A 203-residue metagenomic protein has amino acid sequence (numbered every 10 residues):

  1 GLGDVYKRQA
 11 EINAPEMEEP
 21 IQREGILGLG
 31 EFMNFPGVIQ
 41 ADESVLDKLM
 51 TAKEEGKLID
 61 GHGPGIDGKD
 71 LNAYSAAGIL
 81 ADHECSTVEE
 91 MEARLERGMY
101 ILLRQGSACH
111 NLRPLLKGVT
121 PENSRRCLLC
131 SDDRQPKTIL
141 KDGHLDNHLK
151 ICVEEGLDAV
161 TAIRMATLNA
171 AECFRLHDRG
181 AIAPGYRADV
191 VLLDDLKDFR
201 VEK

Functional and structural regions predicted by a protein language model:
G1, L27-M33, G98, L102-L103 (+1 more regions): Short beta-strands and strand-loop turn motifs
L2-Y6: Short, small-residue-biased leader/transition segments that mark boundaries at the very start of proteins
K7-N34: Extended substrate/RNA-proximal surfaces in nucleic-acid metabolism proteins
E24-I26, G56, A73-A81, E96-L102 (+1 more regions): Glycine-enriched alpha-helix->loop->beta-strand junction motifs that scaffold or abut catalytic
E31-E89, Q105-C109: Divalent metal-binding pocket/active-site signature
A41-D42, G68-A76, R97, H110-S124 (+2 more regions): Histidine/acidic-residue-rich catalytic or RNA/ligand-binding cores of hydrolases and nuclease-related proteins
S107, V190-K203: Phosphate/diphosphate-binding loops
G118-D194: His/Asp/Glu-enriched, well-ordered alpha-helical/loop segment that forms or immediately abuts the divalent-metal
